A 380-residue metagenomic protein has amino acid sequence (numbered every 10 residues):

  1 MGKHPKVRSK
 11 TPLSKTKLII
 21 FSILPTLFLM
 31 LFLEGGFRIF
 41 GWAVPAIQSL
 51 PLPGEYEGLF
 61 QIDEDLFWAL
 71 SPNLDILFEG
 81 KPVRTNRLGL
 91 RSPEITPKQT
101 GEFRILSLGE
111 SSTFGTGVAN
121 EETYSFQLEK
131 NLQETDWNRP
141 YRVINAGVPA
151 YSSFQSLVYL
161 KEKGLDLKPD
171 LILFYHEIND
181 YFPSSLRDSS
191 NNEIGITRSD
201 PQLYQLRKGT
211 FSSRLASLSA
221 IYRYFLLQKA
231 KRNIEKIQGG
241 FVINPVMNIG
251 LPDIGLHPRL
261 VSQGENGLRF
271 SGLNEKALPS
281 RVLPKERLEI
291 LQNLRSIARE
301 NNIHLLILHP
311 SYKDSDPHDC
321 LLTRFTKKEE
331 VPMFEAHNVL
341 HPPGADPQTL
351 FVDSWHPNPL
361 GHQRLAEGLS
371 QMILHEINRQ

Functional and structural regions predicted by a protein language model:
M1-K15: N-terminal Lys/Arg-rich, disordered targeting/topogenic segments
F21, F32, F351-Q380: Histidine-centered active-site loop/cap adjacent to the catalytic His in serine esterases/O-acetyl transfer systems
F21, I178-R324, K328-V331, A336-Q348: Serine-dependent acyl-ester chemistry module
M30-A46: Membrane-interface motif at the C-terminal end of an N-terminal transmembrane signal
G41-N131, T135-D136, L340-G344, T349: Membrane/wall-proximal cationic-aromatic binding patches
E79, T100, R104-L106, S112-Y204: Conserved SGNH/GDSL esterase-like catalytic core that processes O-acyl groups on lipids and polysaccharides
